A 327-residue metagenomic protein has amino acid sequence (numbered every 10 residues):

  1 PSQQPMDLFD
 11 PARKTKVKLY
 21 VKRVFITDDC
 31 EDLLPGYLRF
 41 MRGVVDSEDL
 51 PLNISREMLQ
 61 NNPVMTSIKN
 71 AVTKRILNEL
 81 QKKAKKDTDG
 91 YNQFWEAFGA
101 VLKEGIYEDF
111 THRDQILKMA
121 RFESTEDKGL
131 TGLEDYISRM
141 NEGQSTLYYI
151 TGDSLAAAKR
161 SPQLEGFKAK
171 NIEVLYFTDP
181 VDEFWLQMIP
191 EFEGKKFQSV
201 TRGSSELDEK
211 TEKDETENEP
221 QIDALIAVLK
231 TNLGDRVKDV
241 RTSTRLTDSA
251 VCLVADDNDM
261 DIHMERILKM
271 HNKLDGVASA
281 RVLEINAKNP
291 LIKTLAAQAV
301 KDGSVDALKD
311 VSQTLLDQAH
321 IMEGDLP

Functional and structural regions predicted by a protein language model:
P1-P327: Conserved GHKL (Bergerat-fold) ATPase module
